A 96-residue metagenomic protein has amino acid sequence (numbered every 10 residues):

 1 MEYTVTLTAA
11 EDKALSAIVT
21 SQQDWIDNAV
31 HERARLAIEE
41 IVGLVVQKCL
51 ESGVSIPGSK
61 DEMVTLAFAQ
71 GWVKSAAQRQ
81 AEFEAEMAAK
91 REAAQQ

Functional and structural regions predicted by a protein language model:
M1-Q96: Viral virion structural and adsorption modules
